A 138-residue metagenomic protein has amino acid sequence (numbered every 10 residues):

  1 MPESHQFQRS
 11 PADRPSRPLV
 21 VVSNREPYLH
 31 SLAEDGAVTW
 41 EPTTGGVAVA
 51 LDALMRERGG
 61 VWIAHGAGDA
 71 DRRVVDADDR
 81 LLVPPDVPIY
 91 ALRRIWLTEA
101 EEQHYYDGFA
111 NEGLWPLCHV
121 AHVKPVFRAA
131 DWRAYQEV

Functional and structural regions predicted by a protein language model:
P2-V138: Catalytic cores of carbohydrate-active enzymes across secretory and cytosolic contexts
